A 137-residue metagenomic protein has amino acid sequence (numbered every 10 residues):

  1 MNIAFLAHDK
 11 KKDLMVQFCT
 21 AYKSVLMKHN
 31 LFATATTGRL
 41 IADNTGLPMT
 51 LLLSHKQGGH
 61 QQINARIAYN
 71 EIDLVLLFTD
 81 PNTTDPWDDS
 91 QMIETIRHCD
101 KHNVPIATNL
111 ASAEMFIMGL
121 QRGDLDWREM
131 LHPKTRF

Functional and structural regions predicted by a protein language model:
Q17, A21, G38-I41, P48-T50: Structural/interface elements that position substrates and couple domains in central-metabolism enzymes
K28-T37: Short internal beta-strands
N30, L47-G58, W127-M130: Short hydrophobic/aromatic-enriched beta-strand-loop microsegments
F32, E94-E114: Short, acidic/small-residue loops that bind anionic groups at enzyme active sites
H60-K101: Mid-chain, well-packed structural core segment of small domains
A111-F137: Short, glycine-/small-residue-rich phosphate/pyrophosphate-handling segment
